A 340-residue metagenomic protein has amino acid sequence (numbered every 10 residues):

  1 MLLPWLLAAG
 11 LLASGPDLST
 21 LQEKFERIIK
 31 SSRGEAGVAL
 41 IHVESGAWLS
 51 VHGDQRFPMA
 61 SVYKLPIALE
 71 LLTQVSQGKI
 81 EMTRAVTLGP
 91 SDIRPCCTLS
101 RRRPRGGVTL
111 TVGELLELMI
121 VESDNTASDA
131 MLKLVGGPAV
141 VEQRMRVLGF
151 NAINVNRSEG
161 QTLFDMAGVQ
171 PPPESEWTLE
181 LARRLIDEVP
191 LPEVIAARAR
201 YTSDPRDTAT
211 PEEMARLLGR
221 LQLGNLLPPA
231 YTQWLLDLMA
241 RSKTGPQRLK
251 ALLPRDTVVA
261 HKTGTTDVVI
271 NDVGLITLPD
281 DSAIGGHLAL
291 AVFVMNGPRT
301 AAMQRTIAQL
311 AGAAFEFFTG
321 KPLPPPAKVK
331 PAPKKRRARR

Functional and structural regions predicted by a protein language model:
L3-G15: Hydrophobic h-region of N-terminal signal peptides that target proteins for export in Gram-negative bacteria
L11, W48-S50, R56, E81 (+13 more regions): Residue-level preference for alpha-helix termini and adjacent loops
G15-Q170: Active-site-adjacent loops and short helices of periplasmic peptidoglycan-processing enzymes
D17-I28, K133, P138-A139, A199 (+1 more regions): Structured C-terminal helix/loop/strand segments within mature extracytoplasmic catalytic/sensor domains
A47-W48, R103-R105, A196-A199, A291-F293: A short small-residue
Q55-P58, A152-A230: Active-site-proximal helix/loop microenvironment of the serine DD-peptidase/beta-lactamase transpeptidase fold
P90-S91, R102-R103, L116-E117, L185-D187 (+3 more regions): Short, flexible segments with low predicted structural confidence
V121-S123, E193-A197, I284: Short, flexible turn/loop "capping" segments at secondary-structure junctions
